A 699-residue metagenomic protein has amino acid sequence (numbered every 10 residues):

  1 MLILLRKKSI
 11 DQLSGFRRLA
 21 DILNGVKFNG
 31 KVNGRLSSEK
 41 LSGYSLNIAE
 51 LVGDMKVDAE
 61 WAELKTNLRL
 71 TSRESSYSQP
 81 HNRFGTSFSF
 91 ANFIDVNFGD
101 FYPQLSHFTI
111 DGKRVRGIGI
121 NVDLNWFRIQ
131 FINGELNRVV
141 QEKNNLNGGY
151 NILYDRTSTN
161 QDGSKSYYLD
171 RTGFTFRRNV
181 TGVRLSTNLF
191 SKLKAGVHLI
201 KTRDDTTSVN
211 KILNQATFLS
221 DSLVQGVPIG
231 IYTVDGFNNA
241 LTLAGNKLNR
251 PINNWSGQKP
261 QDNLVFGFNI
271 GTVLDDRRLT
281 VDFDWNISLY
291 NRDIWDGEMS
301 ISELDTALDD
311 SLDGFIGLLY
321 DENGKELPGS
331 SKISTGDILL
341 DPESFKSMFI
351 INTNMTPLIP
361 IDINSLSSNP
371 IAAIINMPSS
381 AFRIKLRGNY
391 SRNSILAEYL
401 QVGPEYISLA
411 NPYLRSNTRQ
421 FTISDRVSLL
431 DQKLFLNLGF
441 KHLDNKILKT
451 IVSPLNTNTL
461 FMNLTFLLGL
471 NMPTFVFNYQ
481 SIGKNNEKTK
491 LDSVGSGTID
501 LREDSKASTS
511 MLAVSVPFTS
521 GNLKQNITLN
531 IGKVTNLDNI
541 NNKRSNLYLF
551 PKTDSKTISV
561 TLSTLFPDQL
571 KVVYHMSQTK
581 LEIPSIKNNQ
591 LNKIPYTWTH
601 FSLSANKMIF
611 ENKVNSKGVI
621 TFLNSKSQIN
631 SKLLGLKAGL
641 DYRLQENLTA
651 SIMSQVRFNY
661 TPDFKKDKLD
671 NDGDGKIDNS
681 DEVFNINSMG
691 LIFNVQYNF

Functional and structural regions predicted by a protein language model:
M1-K7: Periplasmic N-terminal soluble interaction domains immediately after the signal peptide in Gram-negative
K8-A49, V57-T66, F88-F98, F127-I129 (+4 more regions): Transmembrane beta-strand segments of Gram-negative outer membrane beta-barrel proteins
K31-S42, T71, Q104-S106, D170: Short strand-turn segments of transmembrane beta-barrel domains in outer membranes, especially the first one or two
Y44-V52, V180-A244, N254-F699: Exposed, low-structure sequence patches enriched in small/polar residues
W61-F93, Q104-T109, N291-S311, L366-I371: Surface-exposed loop and membrane-interface regions of Gram-negative outer-membrane beta-barrel proteins
R69-V139, F382-R383, R387-E405: Outer membrane beta-barrel
D100-H107, Y168-G173, N254-Q258, A373: The substrate-binding groove and active-site-proximal loops of carbohydrate-active enzymes, especially glycoside
D111-S220: Internal, well-ordered domain-core segments that constitute the primary functional module of diverse proteins
